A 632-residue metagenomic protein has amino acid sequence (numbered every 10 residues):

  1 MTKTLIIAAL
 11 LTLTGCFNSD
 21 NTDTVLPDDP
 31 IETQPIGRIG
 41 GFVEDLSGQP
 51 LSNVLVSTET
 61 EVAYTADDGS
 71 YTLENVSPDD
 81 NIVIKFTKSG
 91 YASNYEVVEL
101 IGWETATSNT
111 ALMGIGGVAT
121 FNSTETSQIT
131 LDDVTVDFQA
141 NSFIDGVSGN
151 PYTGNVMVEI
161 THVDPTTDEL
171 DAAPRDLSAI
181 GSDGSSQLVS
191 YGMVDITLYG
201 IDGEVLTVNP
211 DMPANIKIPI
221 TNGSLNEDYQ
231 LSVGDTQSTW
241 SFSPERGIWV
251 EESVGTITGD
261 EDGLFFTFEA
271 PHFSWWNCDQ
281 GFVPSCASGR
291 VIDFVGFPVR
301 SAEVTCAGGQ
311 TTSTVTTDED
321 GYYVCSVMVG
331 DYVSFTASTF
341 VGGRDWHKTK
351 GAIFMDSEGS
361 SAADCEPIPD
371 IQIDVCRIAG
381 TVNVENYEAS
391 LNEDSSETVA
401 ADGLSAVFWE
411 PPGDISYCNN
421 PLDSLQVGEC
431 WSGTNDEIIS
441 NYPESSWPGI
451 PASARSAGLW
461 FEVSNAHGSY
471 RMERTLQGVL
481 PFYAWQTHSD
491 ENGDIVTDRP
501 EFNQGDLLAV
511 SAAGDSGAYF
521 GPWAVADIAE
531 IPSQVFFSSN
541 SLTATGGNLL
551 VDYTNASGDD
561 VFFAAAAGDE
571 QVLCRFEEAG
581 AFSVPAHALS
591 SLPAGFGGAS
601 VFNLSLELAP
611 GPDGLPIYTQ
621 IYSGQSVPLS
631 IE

Functional and structural regions predicted by a protein language model:
L13-G15: C-terminal motif of bacterial Sec signal peptides marking the signal peptidase cleavage site
F17-D20: Bacterial signal peptide processing site
V25-D29, I39, D68, N109-L131 (+7 more regions): Proteolytic cleavage junctions
P30-S52, C286-S301, V382-D394, A556: Structural motif
G37-I39, D45-T60, D67, S77-D79 (+5 more regions): Short, ordered, surface-exposed loop/turn motifs in non-cytosolic proteins
T58, S77-W103, A111-M113, M328 (+2 more regions): A short, solvent-exposed loop/turn motif at the edges and junctions of modular extracellular/periplasmic domains
S123, C376-F502: Solvent-exposed N-terminal domain segments of exported/luminal and surface proteins
T153-H162, T166-T167, P174, E530-P585: Short helix-loop boundary/capping segments
